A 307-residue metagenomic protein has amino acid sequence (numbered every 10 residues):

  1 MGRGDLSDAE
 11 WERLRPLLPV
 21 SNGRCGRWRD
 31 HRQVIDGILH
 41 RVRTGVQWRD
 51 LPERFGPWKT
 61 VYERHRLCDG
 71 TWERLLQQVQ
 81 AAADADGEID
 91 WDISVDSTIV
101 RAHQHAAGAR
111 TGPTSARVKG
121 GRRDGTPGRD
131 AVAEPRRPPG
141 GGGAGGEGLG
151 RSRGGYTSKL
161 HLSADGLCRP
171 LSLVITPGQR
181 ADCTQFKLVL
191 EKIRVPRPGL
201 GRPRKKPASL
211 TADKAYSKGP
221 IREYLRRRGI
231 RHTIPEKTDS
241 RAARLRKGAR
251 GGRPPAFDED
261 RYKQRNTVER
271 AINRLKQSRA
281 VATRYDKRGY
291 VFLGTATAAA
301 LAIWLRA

Functional and structural regions predicted by a protein language model:
M1-A307: Short alpha-helical elements
